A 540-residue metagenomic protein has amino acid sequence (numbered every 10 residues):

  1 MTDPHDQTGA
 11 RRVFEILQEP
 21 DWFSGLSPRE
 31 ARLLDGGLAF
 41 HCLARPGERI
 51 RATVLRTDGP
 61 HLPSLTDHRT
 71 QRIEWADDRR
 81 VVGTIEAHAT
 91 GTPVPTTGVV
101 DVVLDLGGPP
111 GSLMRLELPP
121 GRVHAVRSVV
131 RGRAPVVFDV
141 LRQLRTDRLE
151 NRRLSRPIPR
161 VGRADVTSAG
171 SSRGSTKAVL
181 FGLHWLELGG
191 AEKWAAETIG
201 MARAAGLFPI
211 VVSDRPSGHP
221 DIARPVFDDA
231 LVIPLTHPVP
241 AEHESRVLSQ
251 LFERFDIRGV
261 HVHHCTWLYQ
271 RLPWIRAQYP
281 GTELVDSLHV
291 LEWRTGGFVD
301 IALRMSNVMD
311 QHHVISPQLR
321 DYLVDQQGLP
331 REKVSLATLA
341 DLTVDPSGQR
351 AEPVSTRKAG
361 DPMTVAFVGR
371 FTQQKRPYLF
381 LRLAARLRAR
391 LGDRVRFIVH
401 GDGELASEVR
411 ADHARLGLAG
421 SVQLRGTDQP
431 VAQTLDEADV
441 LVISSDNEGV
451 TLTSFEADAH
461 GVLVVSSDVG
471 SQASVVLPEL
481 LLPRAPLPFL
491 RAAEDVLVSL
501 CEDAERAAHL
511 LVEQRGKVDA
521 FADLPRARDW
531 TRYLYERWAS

Functional and structural regions predicted by a protein language model:
T2-A178: Non-catalytic membrane-proximal stalk/linker segments that position and tether the catalytic domains
V137-F138, G296, M309-V334: A short, active-site helix/loop in glycosyltransferases that binds the activated sugar's phosphate group
E192-E197, F367-R386, E404-S407: A conserved mid-protein helix/loop that constitutes part of the nucleotide-sugar donor-binding site
D229-T236, R410-G426: Nucleotide-activated donor-binding/catalytic signature segment of Leloir-type glycosyltransferases, i.e., the conserved
D446: Aromatic "clamp/platform" in nucleotide-sugar-dependent glycosyltransferases that forms part of the donor/acceptor
L463-S467, A473: Short hydrophobic beta-strand element within catalytic cores of glycosyltransferases and related nucleotide-activated
A473-S499: Change "using UDP/GDP/dTDP sugars" to "using nucleotide sugars
E502-W538: A charged, aromatic-enriched C-terminal amphipathic alpha-helix characteristic of glycosyltransferases across folds
